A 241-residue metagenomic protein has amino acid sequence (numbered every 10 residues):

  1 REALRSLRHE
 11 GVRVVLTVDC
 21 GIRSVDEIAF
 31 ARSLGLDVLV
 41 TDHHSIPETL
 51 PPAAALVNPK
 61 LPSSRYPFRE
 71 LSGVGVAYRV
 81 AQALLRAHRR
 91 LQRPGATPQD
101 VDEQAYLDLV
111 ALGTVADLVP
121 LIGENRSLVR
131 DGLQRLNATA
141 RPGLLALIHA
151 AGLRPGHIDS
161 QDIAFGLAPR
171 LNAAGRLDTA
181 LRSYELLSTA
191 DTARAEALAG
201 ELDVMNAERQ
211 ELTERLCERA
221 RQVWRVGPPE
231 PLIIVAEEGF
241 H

Functional and structural regions predicted by a protein language model:
R1-V14, D19, L34, R86-H241: Hydrophobic helix-and-loop "lid/oligomerization" segment in the mid-to-C-terminal part of catalytic domains
E2-L7, S33-G35, P51-K60: Short, hinge-like loop/turn segments at secondary-structure boundaries
V15, L39-T41: Structural detector of well-ordered beta-strand residues that form the stable sheet scaffold of enzyme domains
C20-I22, L36, H43-I46, A55 (+2 more regions): Short, ordered loop/turn segments at secondary-structure junctions
S24-V25, D117: Intrinsically disordered, low-complexity regulatory tails of plant transcription factors and co-regulators
V25, L50-P51, L71-V74, Y78 (+2 more regions): Amphipathic alpha-helical transducer elements in NTP-driven molecular machines
V25-L34, H44, P51-P52: Short Gly/Thr/Asp-enriched flexible loops that form oxyanion-binding sites at enzyme active sites
P51-G95, E103-V115: Short alpha-helices
